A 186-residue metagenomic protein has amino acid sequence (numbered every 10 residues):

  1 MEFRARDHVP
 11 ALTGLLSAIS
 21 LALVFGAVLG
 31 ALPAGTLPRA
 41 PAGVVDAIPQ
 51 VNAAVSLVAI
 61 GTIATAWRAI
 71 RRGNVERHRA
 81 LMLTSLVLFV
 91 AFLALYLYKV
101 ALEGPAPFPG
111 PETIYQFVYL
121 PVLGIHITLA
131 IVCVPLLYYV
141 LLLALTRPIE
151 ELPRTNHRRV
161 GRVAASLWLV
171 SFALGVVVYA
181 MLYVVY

Functional and structural regions predicted by a protein language model:
M1-Y186: Alpha-helical membrane insertion/targeting regions
